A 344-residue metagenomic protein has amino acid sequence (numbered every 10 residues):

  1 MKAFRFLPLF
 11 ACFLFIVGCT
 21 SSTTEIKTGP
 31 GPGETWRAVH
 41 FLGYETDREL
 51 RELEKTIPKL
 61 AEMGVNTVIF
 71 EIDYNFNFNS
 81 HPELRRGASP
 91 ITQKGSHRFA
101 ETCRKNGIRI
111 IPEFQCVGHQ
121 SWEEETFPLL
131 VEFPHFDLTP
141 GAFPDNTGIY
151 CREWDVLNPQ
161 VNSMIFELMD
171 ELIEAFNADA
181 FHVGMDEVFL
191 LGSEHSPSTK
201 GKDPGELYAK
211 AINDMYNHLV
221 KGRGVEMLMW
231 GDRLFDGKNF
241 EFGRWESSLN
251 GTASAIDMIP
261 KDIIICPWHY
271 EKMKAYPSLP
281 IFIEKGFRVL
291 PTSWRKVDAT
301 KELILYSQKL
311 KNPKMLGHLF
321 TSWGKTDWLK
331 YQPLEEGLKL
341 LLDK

Functional and structural regions predicted by a protein language model:
V17-G18: C-terminal motif of bacterial Sec signal peptides marking the signal peptidase cleavage site
E34-R37, K59-I72, A100-A142: Glycine-rich, aromatic-flanked loop segments that form ligand/cofactor-binding clefts across common enzyme folds
A38-R48, H81-Q93, N146-S163, P197-L207 (+2 more regions): The substrate-binding groove and active-site-proximal loops of carbohydrate-active enzymes, especially glycoside
T46-A61, F166-M169, M273-L279, T300-Y306: Short, acidic/polar
A61-G95: Aromatic-lined carbohydrate-binding/catalytic grooves of carbohydrate-active enzymes
V117-E171, P291: Active-site-adjacent "subsite" loops/lids of carbohydrate-active enzymes
P159-G286, D298: Active-site neighborhood of glycoside hydrolase catalytic domains
L290-K344: Substrate-binding cleft of secreted/luminal carbohydrate-active enzymes
